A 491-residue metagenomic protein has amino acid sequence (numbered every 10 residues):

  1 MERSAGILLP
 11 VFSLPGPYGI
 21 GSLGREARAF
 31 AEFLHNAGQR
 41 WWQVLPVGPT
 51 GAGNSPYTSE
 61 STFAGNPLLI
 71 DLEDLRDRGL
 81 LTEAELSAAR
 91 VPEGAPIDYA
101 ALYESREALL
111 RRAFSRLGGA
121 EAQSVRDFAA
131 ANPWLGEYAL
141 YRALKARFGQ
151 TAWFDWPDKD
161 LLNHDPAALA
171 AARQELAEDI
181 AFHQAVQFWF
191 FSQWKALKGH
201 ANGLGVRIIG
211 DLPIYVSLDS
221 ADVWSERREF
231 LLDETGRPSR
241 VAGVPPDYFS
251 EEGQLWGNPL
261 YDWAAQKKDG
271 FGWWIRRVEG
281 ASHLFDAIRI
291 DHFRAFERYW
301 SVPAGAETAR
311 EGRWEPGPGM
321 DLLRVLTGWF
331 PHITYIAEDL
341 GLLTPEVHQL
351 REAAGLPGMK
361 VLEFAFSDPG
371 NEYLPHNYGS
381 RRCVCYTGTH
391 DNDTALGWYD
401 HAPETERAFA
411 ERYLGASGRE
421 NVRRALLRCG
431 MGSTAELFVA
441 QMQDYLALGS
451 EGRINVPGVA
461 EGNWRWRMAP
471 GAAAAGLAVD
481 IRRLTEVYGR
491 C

Functional and structural regions predicted by a protein language model:
M1-F12, R28: N-terminal regions that are enriched for targeting/export leaders and immediately downstream pro/stem segments
I7-V11, S22, V44: Active-site-adjacent substrate/metal-binding segments within catalytic domains of carbohydrate-active enzymes
P10, G53-Q187, F191, V216-V439 (+3 more regions): Alpha-amylase-like alpha-glycosidases and glucanotransferases acting on alpha-linked glucans and related
R25-T50, H283-F285: Catalytic domains of carbohydrate-active enzymes, especially glycoside hydrolases
H35, W194-N202, T327, R351-E352: Surface-exposed amphipathic alpha-helices with a cationic face
L45, R207-I209, P213, A287 (+1 more regions): Outer-envelope exported proteins of Gram-negative bacteria
H183-V216: Conserved, well-ordered alpha-helix/loop/beta-strand core segments that scaffold catalytic motifs
W466-C491: Terminal-tail/helix-coil boundary detector
